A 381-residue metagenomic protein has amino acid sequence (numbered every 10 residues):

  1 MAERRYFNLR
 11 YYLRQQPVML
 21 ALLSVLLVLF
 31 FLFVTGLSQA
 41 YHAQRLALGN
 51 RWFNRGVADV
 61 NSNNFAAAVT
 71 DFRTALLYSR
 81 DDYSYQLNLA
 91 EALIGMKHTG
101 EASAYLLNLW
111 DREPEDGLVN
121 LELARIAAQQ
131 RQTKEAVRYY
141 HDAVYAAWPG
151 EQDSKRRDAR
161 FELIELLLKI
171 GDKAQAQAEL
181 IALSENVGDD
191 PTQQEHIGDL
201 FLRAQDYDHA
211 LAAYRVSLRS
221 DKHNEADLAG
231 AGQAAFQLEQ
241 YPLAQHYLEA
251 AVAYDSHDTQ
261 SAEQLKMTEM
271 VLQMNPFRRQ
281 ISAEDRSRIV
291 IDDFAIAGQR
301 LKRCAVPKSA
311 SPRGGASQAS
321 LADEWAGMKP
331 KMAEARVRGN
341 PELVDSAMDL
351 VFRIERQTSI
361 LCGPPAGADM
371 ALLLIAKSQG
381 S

Functional and structural regions predicted by a protein language model:
M1-R51, Y139, Y145-W148, Q152 (+1 more regions): Long, contiguous interaction/recruitment modules in multidomain scaffold/adaptor proteins
G49, Y83-S84, G117-L118, G150-Q152 (+4 more regions): Helix-start (N-cap) detector for alpha-helical repeat units in TPR-like alpha-solenoids, especially tetratricopeptide
T74-L77, L107-D111, D142-Y145, I181-E185 (+2 more regions): Conserved structural position within tetratricopeptide repeats
G95-A104, Q132-R138, E165-Q175, E239-H246 (+1 more regions): Alpha-helical linker/edge segments of TPR/alpha-solenoid repeat scaffolds and analogous pre-/post-domain helices
